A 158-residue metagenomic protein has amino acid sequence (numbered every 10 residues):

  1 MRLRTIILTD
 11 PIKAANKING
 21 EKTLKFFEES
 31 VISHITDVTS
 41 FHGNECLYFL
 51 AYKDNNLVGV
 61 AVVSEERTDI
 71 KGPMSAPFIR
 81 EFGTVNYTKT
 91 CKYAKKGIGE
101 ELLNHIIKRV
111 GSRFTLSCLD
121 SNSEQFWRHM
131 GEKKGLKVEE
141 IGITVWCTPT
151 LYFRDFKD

Functional and structural regions predicted by a protein language model:
M1-T39: Short amphipathic alpha-helix that is part of the acyltransferase structural core
S40-A61: Conserved beta-hairpin
A51, V63-E65, T84: GNAT/GCN5-related N-acetyltransferase fold signature
G72-C91: Conserved acetyl-CoA binding element of GNAT-fold acetyltransferases
C91-K108: Conserved acetyl-CoA-binding loop-helix of GNAT-fold acetyltransferases
K108-S121: Conserved GNAT acetyl-CoA-binding A-motif
D120-S121, K137-D158: C-terminal "cap" of GNAT-fold acetyltransferases
W127, G131: Conserved active-site tyrosine of GNAT-family acetyltransferases
